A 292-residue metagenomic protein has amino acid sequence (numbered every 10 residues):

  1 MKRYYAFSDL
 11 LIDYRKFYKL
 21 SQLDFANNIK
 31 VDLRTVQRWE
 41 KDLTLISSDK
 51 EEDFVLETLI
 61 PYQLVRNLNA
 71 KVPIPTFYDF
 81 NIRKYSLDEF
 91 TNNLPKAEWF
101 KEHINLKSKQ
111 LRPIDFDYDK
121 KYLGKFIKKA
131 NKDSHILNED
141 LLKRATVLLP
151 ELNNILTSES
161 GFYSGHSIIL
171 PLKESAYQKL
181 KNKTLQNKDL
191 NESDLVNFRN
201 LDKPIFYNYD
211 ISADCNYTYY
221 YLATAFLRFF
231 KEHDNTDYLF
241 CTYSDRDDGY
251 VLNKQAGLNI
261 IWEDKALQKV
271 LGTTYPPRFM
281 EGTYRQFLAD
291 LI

Functional and structural regions predicted by a protein language model:
M1-Y18: A short, Lys/Arg-rich alpha-helix, primarily the initiator
K19-Q37: Short alpha-helical DNA-recognition segment
D49-V65: DNA major-groove recognition helix of helix-turn-helix/homeodomain DNA-binding modules
Y78-L141: Short amphipathic alpha-helix that is part of the acyltransferase structural core
D115-N200: A conserved beta-strand-loop-helix scaffold within acyl/acetyltransferase catalytic domains
L180-G257, I261-E263: Acyl-donor binding region in acyl/amide transferases
